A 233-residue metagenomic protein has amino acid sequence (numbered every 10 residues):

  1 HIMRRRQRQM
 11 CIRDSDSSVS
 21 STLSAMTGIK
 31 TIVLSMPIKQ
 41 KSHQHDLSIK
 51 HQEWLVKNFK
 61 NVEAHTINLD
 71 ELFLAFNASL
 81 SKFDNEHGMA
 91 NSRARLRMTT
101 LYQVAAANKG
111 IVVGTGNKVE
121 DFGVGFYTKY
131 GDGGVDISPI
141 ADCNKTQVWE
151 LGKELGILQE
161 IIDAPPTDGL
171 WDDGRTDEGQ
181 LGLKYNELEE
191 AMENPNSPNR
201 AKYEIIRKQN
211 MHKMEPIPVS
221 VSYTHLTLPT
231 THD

Functional and structural regions predicted by a protein language model:
H1-R8, I12, H225-D233: Single conserved hydrophobic/aromatic residue that forms the stacking wall/gate of nucleotide- or nucleobase-binding
R6-Q9, T22, M26, I32 (+8 more regions): ATP/NTP-dependent adenylation/nucleotidyl-transfer catalytic domains that generate, transfer, or process NMP-activated
R13, P37: Active-site nucleophile and cofactor-binding loops and adjacent substrate-binding regions of central metabolic enzymes
D16, G156, D233: Residue-level recognition of oxygen-bearing side chains
S17-S21, S42-I49: Short, surface-exposed alpha-helical segments at coil->helix boundaries
Q52: Short, aromatic/basic amphipathic alpha-helical patches
M98-T100: A generic local structural motif
